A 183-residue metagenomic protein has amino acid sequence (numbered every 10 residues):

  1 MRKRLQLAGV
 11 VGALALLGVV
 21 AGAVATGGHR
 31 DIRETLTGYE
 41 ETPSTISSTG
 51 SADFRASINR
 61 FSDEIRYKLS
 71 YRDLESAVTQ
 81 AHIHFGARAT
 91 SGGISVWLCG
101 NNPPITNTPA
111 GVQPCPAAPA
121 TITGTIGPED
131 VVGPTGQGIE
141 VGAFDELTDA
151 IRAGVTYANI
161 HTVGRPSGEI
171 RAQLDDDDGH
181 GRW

Functional and structural regions predicted by a protein language model:
R2-G12, L17-A81, F85-W183: Metal-centered catalytic cores of metalloenzymes
